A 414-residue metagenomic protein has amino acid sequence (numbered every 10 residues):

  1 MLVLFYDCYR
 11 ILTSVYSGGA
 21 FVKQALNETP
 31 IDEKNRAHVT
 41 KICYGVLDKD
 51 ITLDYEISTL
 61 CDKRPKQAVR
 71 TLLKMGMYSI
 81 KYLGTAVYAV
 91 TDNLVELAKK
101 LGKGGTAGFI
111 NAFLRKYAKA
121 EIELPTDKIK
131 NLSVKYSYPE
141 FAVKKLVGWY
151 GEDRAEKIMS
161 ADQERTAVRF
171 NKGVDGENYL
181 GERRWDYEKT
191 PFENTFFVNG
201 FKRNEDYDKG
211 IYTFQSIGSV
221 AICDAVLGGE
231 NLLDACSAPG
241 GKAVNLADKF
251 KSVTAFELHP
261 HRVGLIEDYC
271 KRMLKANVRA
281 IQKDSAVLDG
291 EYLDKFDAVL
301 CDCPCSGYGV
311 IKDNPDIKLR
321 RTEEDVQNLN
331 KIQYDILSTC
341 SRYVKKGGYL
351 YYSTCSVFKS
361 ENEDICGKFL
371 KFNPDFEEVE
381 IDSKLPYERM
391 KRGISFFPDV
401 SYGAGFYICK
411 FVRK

Functional and structural regions predicted by a protein language model:
M1-K414: S-adenosylmethionine
